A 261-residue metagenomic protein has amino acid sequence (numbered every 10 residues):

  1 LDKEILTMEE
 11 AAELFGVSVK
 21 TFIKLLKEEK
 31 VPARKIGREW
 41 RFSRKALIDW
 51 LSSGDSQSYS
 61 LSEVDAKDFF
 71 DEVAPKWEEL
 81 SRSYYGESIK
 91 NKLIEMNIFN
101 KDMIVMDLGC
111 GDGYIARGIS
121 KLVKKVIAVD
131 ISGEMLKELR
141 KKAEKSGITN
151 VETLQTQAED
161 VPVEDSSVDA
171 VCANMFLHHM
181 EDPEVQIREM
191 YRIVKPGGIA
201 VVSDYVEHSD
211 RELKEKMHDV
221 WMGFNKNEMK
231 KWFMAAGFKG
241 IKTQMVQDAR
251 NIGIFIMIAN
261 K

Functional and structural regions predicted by a protein language model:
L1-T21: Polyanion-binding surface elements
G16-W40: Major-groove DNA-recognition helix of helix-turn-helix-type DNA-binding domains
K45-D65: A short, Lys/Arg-enriched interface patch at domain edges and termini
S60-N100, Y114-I115, E138, K145 (+1 more regions): Conserved class I S-adenosyl-L-methionine
E78-S81, V201-I258: C-terminal alpha-helical "lid/dimerization" subdomain adjacent to the S-adenosyl-L-methionine
M106, D112-D160: Class I SAM-dependent methyltransferase SAM/SAH-binding core
C172: A conserved beta-strand element that flanks and buttresses the S-adenosyl-L-methionine
E184-I199: A short glycine-rich, Lys/Arg-flanked "PGG" loop and its adjoining helix->strand segment in the class I
